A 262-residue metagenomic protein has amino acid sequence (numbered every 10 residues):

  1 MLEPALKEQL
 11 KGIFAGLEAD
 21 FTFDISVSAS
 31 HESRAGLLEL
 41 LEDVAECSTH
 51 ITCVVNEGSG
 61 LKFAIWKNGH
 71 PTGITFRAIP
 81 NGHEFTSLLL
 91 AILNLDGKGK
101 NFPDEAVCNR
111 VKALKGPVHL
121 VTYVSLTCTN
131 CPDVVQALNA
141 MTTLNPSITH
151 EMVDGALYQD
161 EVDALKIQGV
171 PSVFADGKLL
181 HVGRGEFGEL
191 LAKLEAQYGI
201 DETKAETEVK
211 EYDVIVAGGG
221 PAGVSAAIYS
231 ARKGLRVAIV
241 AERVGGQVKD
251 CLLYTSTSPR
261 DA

Functional and structural regions predicted by a protein language model:
A15-L40, A113-L144: Local sequence-structure signature of Cys/Sec-based thiol-disulfide redox active-site neighborhoods
H50-E57, S147-Q159: Thiol-based oxidoreductase modules, predominantly thioredoxin-like and allied folds used for disulfide exchange
E57-I74, A164-A175: Structural micro-motif
G69-D96, D176-I200: Non-catalytic, surface beta->alpha helical segment in thiol-disulfide oxidoreductase systems
Q197-E211: A short, basic/flexible loop-to-alpha-helix module at the beginning of a structural domain
V209-G219: Beta1/beta-strand and adjacent pyrophosphate-binding region of the FAD-binding site in flavoprotein oxidoreductases
L235-Q247: Glycine-rich FAD pyrophosphate-binding loop
Y254-A262: Single conserved hydrophobic/aromatic residue that forms the stacking wall/gate of nucleotide- or nucleobase-binding
